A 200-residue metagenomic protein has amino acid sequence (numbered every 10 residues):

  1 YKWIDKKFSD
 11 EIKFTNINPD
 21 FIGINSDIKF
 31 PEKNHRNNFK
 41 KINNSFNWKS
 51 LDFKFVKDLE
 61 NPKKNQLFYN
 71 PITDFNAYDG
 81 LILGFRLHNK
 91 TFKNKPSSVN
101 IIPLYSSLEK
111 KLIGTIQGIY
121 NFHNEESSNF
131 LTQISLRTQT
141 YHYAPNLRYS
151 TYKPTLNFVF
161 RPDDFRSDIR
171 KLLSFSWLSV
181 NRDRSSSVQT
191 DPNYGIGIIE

Functional and structural regions predicted by a protein language model:
Y1, F21-G23, V99, F130-L136: Short, well-ordered strand-loop elements centered on a beta-strand within folded domains, enriched for acidic residues
Y1-S26: Beta-strand-rich binding/interaction modules
I12-F14, N25-S128, N146, K153 (+3 more regions): Outer-membrane beta-barrel initiation region
H123, Q139-Y141, R161, L178: Generic surface-pattern signal
S127, T132-Y141, L156: A glycine-rich helix N-cap at a beta->alpha junction
T132, K171-L173: Low-complexity intrinsically disordered segments
Y141-P145, R182: A short acidic, often aromatic-flanked loop/helix-cap motif at beta-alpha or helix-coil junctions that lines enzyme
S174-S185: Large, well-folded core regions of big proteins
